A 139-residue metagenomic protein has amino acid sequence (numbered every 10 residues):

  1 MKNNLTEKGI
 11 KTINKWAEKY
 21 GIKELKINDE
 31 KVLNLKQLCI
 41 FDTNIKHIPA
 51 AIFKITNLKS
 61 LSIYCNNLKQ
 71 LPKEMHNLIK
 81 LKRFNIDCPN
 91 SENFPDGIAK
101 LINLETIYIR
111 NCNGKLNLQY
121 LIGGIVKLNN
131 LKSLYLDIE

Functional and structural regions predicted by a protein language model:
M1, C88-A99: Generic detector of contiguous secondary-structure segments
K2-C65: LRR N-terminal entry segment and analogous cap-like coil->beta motifs
N3, G9, I40, F53 (+4 more regions): Low-complexity intrinsically disordered segments
L25-K26, I48-A51, L71-E74, F94-G97 (+1 more regions): The feature encodes a structural signal of leucine-rich repeats
V32-L33, K54-L58, C65, N77-L81 (+4 more regions): Leucine-rich repeat
L38-C39, I48, I125-S133: A short, hydrophobic secondary-structure junction motif
C39-N44, S62-L68, N85-S91, Y108-Y120 (+1 more regions): Concave beta-strand-loop units of leucine-rich repeat
